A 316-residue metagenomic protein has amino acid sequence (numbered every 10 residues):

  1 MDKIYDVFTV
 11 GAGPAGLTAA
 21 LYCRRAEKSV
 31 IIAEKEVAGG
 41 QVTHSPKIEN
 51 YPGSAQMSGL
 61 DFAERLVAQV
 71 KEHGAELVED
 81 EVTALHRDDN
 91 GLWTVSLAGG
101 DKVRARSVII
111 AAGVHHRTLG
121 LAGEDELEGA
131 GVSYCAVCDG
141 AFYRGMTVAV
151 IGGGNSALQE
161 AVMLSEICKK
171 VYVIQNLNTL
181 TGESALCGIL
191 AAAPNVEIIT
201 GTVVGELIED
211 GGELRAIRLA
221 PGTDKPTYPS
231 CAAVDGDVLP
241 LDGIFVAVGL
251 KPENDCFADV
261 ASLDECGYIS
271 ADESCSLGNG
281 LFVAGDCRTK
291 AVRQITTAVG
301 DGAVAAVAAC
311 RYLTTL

Functional and structural regions predicted by a protein language model:
I4-D6, E79-D80, R144-M146, G201: Phosphate-coordination loops involved in phosphoryl transfer and adenosine-cofactor binding
Y5, K28, R106-S107, A130 (+1 more regions): Nucleotide donor/acceptor-binding cores
Y5-H73, G152, L158-E183, D264: Beta1-alpha1 glycine-rich phosphate/pyrophosphate-binding loop at the start of Rossmann-like nucleotide-binding domains
S29, T147, K169-V173, N195 (+1 more regions): Residues at the starts of beta-strands that form the adenosine-phosphate
V70-L97, K102-A105, E166-D272, R311-T315: A Rossmann-like FAD-binding core segment of flavoenzymes
L77-A98, A105-A141: Glycine/small-residue-rich loop that forms an oxyanion/phosphate-binding "nest" at active or ligand-binding sites
H115, G120, E126-F142, V246-T297 (+2 more regions): FAD-site-proximal beta/loop scaffold in flavoenzymes
